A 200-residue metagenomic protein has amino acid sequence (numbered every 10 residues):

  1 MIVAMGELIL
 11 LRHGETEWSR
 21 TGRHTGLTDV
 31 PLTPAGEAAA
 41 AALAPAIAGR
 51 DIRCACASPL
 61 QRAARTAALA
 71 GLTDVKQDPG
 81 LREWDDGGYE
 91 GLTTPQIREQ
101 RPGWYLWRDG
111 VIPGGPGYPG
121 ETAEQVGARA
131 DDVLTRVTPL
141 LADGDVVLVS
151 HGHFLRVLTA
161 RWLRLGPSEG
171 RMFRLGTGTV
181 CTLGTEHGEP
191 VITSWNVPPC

Functional and structural regions predicted by a protein language model:
I2-G6, D86-Q96, P139-D145, A160-C200: Acidic, low-complexity terminal tails and accessory targeting/binding regions of phosphate-metabolizing enzymes
I2-V3, A42-Y105: Phosphate-coordination/substrate-recognition cap region in phosphate-metabolizing enzymes
L8-T66, P116-D131: Loop-to-helix element that buttresses phosphate recognition and phosphoryl-transfer chemistry
T16, F154-L155: Short active-site segment of divalent metal-dependent hydrolases/proteases that encodes the spacing between
P31, T73-G80, G166-R174: Short hydrophobic/aromatic-enriched beta-strand-loop microsegments
L69, V157, R161: Active-site signature of alpha/beta-hydrolase-fold catalytic machinery across serine- and Asp/Cys-nucleophile hydrolases
W104-R108, I112-L141: Internal catalytic-core helix/loop-beta-alpha segment that presents or stabilizes conserved functional determinants
H151: Short basic (Lys/Arg) and small-residue
